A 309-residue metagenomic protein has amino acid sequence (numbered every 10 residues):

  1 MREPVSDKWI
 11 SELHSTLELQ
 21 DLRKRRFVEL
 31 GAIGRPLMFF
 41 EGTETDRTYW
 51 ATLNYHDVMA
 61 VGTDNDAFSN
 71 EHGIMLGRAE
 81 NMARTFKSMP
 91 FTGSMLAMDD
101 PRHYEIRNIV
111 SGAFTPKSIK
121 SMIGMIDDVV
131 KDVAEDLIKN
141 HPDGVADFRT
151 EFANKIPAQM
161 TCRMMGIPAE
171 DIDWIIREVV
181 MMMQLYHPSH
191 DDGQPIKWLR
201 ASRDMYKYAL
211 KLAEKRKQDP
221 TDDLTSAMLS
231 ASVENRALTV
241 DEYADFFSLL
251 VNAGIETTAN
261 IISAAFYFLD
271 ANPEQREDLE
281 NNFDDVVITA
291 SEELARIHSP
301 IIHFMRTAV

Functional and structural regions predicted by a protein language model:
M1-V309: Cytochrome P450
